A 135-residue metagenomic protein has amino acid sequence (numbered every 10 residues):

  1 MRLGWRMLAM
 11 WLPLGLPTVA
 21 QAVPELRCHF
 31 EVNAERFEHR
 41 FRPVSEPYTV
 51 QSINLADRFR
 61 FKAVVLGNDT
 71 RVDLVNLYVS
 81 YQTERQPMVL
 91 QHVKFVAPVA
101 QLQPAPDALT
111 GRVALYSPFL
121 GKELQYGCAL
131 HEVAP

Functional and structural regions predicted by a protein language model:
M1-L8: Bacterial N-terminal signal peptides that target proteins for export
L8-L14: Hydrophobic helical h-region of N-terminal Sec-dependent signal peptides in bacterial secretory/periplasmic proteins
P17-V19: N-terminal signal peptide c-region/cleavage motif recognized by signal peptidases
V23-P135: Cysteine-centric segments in proteins
